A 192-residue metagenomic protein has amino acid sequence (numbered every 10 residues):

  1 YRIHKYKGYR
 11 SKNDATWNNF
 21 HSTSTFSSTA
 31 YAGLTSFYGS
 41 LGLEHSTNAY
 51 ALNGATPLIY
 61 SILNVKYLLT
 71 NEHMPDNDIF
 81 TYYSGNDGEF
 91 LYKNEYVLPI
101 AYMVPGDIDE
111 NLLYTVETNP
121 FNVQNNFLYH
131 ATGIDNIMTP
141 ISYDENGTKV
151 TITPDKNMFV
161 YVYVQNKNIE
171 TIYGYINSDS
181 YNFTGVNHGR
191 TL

Functional and structural regions predicted by a protein language model:
Y1-H188: Soluble catalytic regions of membrane-associated enzymes that act on cell-envelope and secretory-pathway components
